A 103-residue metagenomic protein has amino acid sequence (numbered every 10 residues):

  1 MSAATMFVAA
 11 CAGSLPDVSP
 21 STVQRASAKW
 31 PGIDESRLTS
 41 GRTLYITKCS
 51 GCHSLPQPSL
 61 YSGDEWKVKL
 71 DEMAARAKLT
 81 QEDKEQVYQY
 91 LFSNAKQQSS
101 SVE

Functional and structural regions predicted by a protein language model:
M1-A4: Sec-dependent N-terminal signal peptides
F7-A10: C-terminal motif of bacterial Sec signal peptides marking the signal peptidase cleavage site
A12-S14: Bacterial signal peptide processing site
D17-T43: Electrostatic cytochrome c docking/interface patches
P31, L38-S40, S54-A77: Gly/Gly-Pro-rich "capping" loops immediately C-terminal to redox-active cysteine motifs in periplasmic/lumenal
I46-L55, V87: The canonical Cys-X-X-Cys-His
A77-E103: C-terminal capping alpha-helices of c-type cytochrome domains
